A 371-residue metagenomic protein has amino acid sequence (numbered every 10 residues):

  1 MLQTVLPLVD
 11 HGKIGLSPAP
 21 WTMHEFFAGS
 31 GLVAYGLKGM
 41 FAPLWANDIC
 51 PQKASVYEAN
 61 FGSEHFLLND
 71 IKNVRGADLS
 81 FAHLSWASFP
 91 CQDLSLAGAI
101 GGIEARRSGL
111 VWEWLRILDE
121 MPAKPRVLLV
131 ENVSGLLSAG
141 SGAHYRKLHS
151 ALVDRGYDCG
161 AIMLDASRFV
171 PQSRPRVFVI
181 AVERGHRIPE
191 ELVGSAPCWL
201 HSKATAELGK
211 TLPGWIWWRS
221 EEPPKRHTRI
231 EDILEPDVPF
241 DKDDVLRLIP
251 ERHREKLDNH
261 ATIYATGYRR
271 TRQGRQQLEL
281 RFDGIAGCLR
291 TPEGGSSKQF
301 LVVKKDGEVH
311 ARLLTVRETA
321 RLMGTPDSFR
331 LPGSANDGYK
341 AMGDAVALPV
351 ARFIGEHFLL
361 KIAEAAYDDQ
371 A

Functional and structural regions predicted by a protein language model:
M1-D10, I233-A371: C-terminal target-recognition/interaction regions appended to catalytic cores
L2-P125, V130, S134-R146: Core alpha/beta nucleotide-donor-binding catalytic domains of modification enzymes
G31, P51, P90-Q92, S134-G135 (+5 more regions): Short, solvent-exposed loop/turn segments at secondary-structure junctions
V74-L84, L94-R281: Class I S-adenosyl-L-methionine
